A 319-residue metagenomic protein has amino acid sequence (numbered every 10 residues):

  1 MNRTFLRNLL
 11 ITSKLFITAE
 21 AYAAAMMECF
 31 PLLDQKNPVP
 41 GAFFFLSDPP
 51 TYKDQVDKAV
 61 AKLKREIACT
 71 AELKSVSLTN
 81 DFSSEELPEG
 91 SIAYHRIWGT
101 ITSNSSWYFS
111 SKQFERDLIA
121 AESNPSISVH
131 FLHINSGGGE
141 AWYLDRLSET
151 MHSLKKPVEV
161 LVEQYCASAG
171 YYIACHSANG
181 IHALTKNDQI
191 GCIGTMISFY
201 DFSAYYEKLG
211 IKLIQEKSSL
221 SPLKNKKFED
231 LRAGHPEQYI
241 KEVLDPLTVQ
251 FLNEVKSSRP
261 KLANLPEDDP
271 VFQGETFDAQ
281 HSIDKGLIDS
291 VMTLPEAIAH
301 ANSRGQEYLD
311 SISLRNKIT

Functional and structural regions predicted by a protein language model:
M1-T319: N-terminal organellar transit peptides
